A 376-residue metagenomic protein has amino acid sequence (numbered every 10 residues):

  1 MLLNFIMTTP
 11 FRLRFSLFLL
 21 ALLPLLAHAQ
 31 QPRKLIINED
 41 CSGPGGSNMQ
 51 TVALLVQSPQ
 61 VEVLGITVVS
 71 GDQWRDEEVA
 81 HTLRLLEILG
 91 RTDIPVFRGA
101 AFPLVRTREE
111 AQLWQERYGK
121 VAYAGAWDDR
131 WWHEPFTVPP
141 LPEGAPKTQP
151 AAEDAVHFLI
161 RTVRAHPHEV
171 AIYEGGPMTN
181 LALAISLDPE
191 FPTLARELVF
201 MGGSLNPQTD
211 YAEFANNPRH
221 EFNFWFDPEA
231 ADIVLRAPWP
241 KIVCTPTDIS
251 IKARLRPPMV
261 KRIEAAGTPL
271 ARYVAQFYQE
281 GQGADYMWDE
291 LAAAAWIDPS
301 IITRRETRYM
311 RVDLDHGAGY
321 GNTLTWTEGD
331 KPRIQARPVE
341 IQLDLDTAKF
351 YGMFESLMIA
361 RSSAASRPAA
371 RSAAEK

Functional and structural regions predicted by a protein language model:
N4-L17: Bacterial N-terminal signal peptides that target proteins for export
S16-P24: Bacterial N-terminal signal peptides
L25-A29: Sec/Tat signal peptide C-region and signal peptidase I cleavage site
Q30-R84, L89-T92, D129-C244, S250: Active-site histidine-anchored catalytic micro-motif
Q31-R33, Q50-S58, E62, F222-K376: Conformational coupling and interaction surfaces
I94-Q149: Surface-exposed loop and adjacent secondary-structure segments within mature catalytic domains
A100-V105, G202-L205, P246-A253, H316: Glycine-rich beta-alpha junction loops
E110-G119, A212-N217, M259-V260: Short, surface-exposed amphipathic charged segments that create phosphate/polyanion-binding patches used for binding
